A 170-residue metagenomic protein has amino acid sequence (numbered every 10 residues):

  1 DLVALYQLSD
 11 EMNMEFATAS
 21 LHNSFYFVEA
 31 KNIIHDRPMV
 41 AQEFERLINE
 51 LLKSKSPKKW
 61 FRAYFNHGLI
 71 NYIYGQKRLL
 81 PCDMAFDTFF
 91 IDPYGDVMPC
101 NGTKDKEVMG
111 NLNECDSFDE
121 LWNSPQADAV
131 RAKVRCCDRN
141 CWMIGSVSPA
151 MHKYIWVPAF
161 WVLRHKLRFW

Functional and structural regions predicted by a protein language model:
D1-M84, T88, D92-M98, T103-G110: Radical SAM enzyme [4Fe-4S]-AdoMet core and its adjacent flexible, acidic and glycine-rich loops/tails across
Q76-L79, D96-W170: Flexible mid-to-C-terminal extensions adjoining Fe-S/redox cofactors in radical SAM and related proteins
